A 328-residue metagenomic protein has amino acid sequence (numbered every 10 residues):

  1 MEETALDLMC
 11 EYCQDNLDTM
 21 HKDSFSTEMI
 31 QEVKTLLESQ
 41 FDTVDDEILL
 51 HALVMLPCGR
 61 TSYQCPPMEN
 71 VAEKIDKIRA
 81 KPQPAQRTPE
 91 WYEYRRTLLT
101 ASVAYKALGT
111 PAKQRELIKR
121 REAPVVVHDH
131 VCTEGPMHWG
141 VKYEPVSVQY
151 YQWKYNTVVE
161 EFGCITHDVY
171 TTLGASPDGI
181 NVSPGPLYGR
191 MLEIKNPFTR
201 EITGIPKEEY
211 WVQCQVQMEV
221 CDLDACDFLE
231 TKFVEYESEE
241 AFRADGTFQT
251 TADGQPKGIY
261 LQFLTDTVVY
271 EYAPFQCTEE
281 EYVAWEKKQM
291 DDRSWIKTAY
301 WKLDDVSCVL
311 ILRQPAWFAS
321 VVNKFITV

Functional and structural regions predicted by a protein language model:
M1-V146, E235-R293: Charged, glycine-rich intrinsically disordered N-terminal tails and low-complexity linkers that flank
L36, R121, V321-K324, V328: Residues that form generic nucleotide/phosphate-binding pockets
V125-D129, V158, V328: Short secondary-structure junctions and interdomain/linker hinges
M137, W153-I326: Nucleic-acid nuclease catalytic cores
Q149: Contiguous, non-catalytic segments that form substrate-binding/exosite surfaces or channel walls
